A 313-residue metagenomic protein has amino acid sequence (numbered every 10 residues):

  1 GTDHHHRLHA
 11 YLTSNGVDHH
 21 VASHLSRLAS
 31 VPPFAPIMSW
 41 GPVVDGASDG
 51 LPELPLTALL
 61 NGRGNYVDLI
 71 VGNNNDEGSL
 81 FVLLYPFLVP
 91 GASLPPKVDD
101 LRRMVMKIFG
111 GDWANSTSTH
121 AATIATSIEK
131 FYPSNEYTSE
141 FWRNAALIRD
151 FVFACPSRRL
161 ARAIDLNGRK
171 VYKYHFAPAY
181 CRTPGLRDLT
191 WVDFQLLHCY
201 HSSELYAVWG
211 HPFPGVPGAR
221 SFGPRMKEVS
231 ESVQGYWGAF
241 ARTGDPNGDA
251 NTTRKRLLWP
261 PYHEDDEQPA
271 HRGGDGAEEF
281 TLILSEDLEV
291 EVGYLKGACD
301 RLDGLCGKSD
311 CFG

Functional and structural regions predicted by a protein language model:
G1-P96, F141-L166: Substrate-access "cap/lid" subdomains that shape and gate the entrance to catalytic or ligand-binding pockets
T2-H5, N15, H19, E77 (+4 more regions): Generic recognition of well-structured, leucine-rich alpha-helical segments and adjacent helix-turn regions within
Y11-N15, H24-L28, A58, M104-I108 (+7 more regions): Residues that form generic nucleotide/phosphate-binding pockets
T13-A47, E129-N135, T253-L288: Amphipathic alpha-helical surface "interface" segments used for docking/oligomerization or membrane association within
L59, P90, L94, D112-T117 (+5 more regions): Generic alpha-helical structural element
L83-G111, L257-D266: Short Gly/aromatic-enriched secondary-structure transition segments
S93-E136, R182, F194-G215: Catalytic lobes of large eukaryotic enzymes
A146, A154-G313: Mobile gating loops/cap/lid regions near enzyme active sites that modulate substrate access
